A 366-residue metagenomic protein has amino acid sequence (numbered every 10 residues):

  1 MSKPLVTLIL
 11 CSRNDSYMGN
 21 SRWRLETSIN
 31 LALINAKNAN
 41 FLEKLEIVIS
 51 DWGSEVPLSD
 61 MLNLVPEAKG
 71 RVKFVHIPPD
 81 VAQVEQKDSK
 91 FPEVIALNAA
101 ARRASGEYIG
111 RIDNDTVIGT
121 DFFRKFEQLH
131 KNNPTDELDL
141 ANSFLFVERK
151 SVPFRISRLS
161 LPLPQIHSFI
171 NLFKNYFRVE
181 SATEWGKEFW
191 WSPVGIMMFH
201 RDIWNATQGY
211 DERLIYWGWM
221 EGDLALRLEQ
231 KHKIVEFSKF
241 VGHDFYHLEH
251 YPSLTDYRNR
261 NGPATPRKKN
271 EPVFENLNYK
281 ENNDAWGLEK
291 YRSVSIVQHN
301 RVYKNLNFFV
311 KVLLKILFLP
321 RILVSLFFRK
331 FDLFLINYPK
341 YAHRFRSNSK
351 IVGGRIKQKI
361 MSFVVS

Functional and structural regions predicted by a protein language model:
M1-I34: N-proximal low-complexity "stem/linker" segments adjacent to membrane-targeting elements
P4-T7, N30-V48, G70-K73: Short loop->beta transition adjacent to catalytic acidic/histidine clusters or analogous donor-positioning motifs
D15-Y17, S50-L62, P79-V81, T116: A conserved acidic beta->alpha catalytic loop
W52, I112-N114, D211: Active-site acidic Asp-centered loop
S59-R103: Active-site-proximal specificity loops/subdomain of glycosyltransferases
D88, A101, T120-E212: Conserved catalytic core of nucleotide-sugar-dependent glycosyltransferases
I109: Short aromatic/hydrophobic "clamp" motif used to bind/position activated sugar donors
W191, R213-V365: C-terminal catalytic/acceptor-binding lobe
